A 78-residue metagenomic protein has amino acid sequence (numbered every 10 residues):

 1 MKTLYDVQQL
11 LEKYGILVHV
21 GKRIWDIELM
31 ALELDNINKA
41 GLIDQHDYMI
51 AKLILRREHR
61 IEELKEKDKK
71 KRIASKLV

Functional and structural regions predicted by a protein language model:
M1-I24: N-terminal acidic leader/helix
M1-V7, R56-V78: Charged low-complexity stretches with an acidic bias
L10, E33, A51-I54: Charge-rich, solvent-exposed alpha-helical interaction surfaces
Y14, A40-G41: Residues at alpha-helix termini
K22-I27, D44-Y48: Alpha-helix N-cap/helix-initiation sites
I27-A40: Amphipathic alpha-helical segments that form the core helices of the histone-fold
G41-I61: Short, charged early-sequence alpha-helical segments and their helix-coil boundaries
